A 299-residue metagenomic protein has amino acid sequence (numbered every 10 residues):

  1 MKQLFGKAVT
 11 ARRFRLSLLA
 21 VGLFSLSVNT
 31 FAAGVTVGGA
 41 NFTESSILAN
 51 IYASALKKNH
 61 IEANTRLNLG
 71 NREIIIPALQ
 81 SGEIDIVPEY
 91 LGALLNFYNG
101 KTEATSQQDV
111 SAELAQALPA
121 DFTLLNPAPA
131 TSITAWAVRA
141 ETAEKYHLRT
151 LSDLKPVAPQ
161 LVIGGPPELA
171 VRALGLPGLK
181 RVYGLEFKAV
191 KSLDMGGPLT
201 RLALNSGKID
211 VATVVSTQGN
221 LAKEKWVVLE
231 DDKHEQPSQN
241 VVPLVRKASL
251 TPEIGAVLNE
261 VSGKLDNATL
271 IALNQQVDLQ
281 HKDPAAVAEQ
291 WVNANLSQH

Functional and structural regions predicted by a protein language model:
S27-N29: N-terminal signal peptide c-region/cleavage motif recognized by signal peptidases
G34-Y52, L67-N71, E168-V171: Extracytoplasmic "Venus flytrap"
T43-E62, P177, R181: Short, polar/charged alpha-helical segment
N68-R72, G82-L95, V110-S111, R139-A140 (+5 more regions): Beta->alpha turn/N-cap motifs
Y98-L125, S206-K208, N220-K233: Ligand-binding "clamshell"
Q108-I163, G263-N267: A conserved helix-loop-strand patch within extracytoplasmic ligand-binding domains of the periplasmic binding
T134-E144, Q239-P252: A bilobed periplasmic-binding-protein/Venus flytrap-type ligand-binding module shared by bacterial periplasmic
Q160-D231: Ligand-binding pocket segment of bilobal, Venus flytrap-like solute-binding proteins
